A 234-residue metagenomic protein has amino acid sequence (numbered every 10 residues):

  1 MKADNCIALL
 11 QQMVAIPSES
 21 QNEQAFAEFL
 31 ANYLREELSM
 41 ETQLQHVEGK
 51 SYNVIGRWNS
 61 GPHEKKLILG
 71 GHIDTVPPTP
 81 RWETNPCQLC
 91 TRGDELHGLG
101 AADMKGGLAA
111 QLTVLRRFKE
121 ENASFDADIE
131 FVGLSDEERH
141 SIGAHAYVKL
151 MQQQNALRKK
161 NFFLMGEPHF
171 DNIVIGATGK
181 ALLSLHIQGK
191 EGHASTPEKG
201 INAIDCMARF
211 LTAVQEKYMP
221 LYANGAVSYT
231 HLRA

Functional and structural regions predicted by a protein language model:
M1-I68, H72, V76: N-terminal helical capping/dimerization or prosegment-like subdomains of hydrolases acting on amide or phosphate bonds
A15, E36, E120-A123, Q152-Q153 (+1 more regions): Generic secondary-structure signature for well-ordered alpha-helical cores
E64-E130: Active-site metal-coordination/substrate-binding segment of hydrolases, especially metallo-dependent peptidases
M104-T178: Acidic/histidine-rich catalytic neighborhood of metal-dependent amide-processing enzymes
A146, A194-L221: A short core secondary-structure module
F162-F163, N172-C206: Metal-dependent peptidase/peptidase-like ectodomains
M219-Y229: Flexible, glycine/charged-enriched surface loops at secondary-structure junctions
T230-A234: Conserved small/polar residues in nucleotide/adenosyl-binding loops
